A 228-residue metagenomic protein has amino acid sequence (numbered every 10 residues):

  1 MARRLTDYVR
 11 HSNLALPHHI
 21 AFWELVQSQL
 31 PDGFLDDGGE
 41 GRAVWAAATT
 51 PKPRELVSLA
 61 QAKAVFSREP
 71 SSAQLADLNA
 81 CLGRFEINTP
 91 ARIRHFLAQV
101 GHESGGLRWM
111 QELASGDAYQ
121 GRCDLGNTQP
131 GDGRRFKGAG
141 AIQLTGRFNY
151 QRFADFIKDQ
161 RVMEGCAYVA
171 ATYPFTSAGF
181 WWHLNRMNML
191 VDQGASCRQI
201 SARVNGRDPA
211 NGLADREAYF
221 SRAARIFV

Functional and structural regions predicted by a protein language model:
M1-R122, F156, H183-V228: Cell-wall glycan-active module
S72-N88, P130-Q193: Alpha-helical segment that forms one wall of the substrate-binding/catalytic cleft in peptidoglycan-active domains
R108-Q143: His/Asp/Glu-rich metal/cofactor-coordinating catalytic motifs and the adjacent surface-exposed loops that frame enzyme
